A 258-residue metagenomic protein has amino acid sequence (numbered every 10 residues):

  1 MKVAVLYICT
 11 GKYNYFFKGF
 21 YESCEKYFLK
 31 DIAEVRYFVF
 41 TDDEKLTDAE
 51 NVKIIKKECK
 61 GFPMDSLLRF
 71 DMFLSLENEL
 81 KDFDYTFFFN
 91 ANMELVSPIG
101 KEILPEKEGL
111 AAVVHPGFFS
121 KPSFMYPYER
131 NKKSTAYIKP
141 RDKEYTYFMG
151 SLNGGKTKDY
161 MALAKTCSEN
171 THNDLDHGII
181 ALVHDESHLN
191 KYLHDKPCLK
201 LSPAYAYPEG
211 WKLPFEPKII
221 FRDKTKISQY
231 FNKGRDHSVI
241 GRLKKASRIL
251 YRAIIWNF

Functional and structural regions predicted by a protein language model:
M1-L68, L76-D82, K226, R242-F258: N-terminal anchoring/stem segment of glycosyltransferases
T10-Y13, E44-K45, C59-K60, M93-L95 (+4 more regions): Short, solvent-exposed loop/turn segments at secondary-structure junctions
E34-D42, F87, A111-A112, C198-K200: Short, hydrophobic beta-strand segments that form beta-sheet elements in well-ordered domains
A49-K60, P105-V113, E216-I220: Active-site regions of enzymes building and remodeling cell-envelope glycoconjugates
S66, F70, M93, L182-S187: Conserved glycosyltransferase catalytic-site signature
D71-P122: GT-A fold catalytic core of metal-dependent nucleotide-sugar glycosyltransferases, centered on the diacidic
Y128-Y145, D159: Short, flexible, basic/aromatic active-site loop/helix in glycosyltransferases
D142-T225: Catalytic core and acceptor-binding pocket of nucleotide-sugar-dependent glycosyltransferases
